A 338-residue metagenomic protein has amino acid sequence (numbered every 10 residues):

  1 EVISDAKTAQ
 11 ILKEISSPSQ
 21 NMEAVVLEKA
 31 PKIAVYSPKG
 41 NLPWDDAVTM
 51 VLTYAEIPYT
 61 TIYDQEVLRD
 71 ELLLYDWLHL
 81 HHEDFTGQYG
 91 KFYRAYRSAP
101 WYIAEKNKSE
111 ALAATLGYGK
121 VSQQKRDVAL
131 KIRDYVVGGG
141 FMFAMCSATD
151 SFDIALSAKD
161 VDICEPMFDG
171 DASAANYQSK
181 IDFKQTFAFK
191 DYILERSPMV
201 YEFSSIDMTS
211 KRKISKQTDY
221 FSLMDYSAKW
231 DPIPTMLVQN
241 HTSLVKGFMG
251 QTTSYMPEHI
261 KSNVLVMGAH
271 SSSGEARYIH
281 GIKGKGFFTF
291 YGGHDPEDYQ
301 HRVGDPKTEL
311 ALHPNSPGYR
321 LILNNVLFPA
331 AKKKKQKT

Functional and structural regions predicted by a protein language model:
E1-Q20, V26, I260-T338: Extracellular ligand-binding/catalytic regions of CAZymes and related secreted enzymes and adhesion modules
E1-T53, D64-D76, I132, M208 (+1 more regions): Mature N-terminal, pre-catalytic/accessory segment of carbohydrate-active enzymes
Q10, L27-Y36, V48-T49, A55-T61 (+7 more regions): Carbohydrate-binding surfaces of carbohydrate-active enzymes
V26-Y36, A113-A114, H301-P306: Acidic/histidine-rich, surface-exposed loop or edge segments in extracytoplasmic proteins
A34, N41-A144, T149, I154-A155: Helical hinge/lid and interdomain linker segments adjacent to catalytic or ligand-binding clefts that mediate domain
P43-D46, T53, D150, V161 (+1 more regions): Catalytic beta-strand/loop cores that center a nucleophilic Ser/Cys/Thr and support acyl-enzyme chemistry
R94-Y96, S157-I163, D305-T308: Short secondary-structure boundary/capping segments
Y102, G117-V121, K125, V137 (+3 more regions): Catalytic cores of eukaryotic secretory-pathway lumenal/extracellular enzymes that build and remodel glycoconjugates
